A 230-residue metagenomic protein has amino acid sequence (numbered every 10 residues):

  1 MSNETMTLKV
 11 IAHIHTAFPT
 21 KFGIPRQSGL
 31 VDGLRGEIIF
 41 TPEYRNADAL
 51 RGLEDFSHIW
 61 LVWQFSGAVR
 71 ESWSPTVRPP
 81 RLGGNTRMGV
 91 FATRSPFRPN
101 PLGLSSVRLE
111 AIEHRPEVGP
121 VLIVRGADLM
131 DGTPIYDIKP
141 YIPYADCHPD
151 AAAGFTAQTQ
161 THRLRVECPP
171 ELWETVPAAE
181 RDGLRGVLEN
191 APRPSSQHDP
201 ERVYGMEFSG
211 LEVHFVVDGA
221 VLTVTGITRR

Functional and structural regions predicted by a protein language model:
M1-L102, H114-I123, A127-R230: Mixed-charge, low-complexity intrinsically disordered regions
V107-E110: Conserved positions in beta-strands of structured domains
